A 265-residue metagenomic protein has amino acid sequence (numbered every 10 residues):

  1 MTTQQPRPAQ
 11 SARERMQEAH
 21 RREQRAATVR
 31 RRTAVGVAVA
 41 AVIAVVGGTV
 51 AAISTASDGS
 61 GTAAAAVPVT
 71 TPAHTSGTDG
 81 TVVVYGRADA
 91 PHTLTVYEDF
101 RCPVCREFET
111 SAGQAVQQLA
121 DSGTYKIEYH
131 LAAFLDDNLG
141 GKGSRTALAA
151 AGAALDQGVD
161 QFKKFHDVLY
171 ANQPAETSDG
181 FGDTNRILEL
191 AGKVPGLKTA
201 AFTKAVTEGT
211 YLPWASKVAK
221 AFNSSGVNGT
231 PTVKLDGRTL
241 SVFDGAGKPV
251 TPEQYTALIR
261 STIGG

Functional and structural regions predicted by a protein language model:
T2-V35, A44-S60, A65, L190-G265: C-terminal cap of thioredoxin/glutaredoxin-like
T2-V35, T93-L119, I127, A151-D156 (+3 more regions): Primarily hydrophobic membrane-targeting regions of prokaryotic envelope proteins
R13-Q17, G77-V83, A151-L155, G182-R186: Short acidic/polar alpha-helix capping motifs at helix-coil junctions
R21-E23, Y85-D89, D121-T124, G158-K163 (+3 more regions): Short hydrophobic/aromatic-rich motifs at helix boundaries and adjacent loops
T55-S122, Y129-L131, G265: Extracytoplasmic low-complexity, Pro/Thr/Ser/Ala/Gly-rich segments that lie immediately after a secretion/anchoring
Y85, A153-D156, S178, K193 (+2 more regions): Short N-terminal micro-motifs specific to bacterial/archaeal maturation and metal-cluster initiation sites
A90, F100, R106-R186: Structural alpha/beta surface segment adjacent to cysteine/selenocysteine redox centers across thiol/disulfide enzymes
